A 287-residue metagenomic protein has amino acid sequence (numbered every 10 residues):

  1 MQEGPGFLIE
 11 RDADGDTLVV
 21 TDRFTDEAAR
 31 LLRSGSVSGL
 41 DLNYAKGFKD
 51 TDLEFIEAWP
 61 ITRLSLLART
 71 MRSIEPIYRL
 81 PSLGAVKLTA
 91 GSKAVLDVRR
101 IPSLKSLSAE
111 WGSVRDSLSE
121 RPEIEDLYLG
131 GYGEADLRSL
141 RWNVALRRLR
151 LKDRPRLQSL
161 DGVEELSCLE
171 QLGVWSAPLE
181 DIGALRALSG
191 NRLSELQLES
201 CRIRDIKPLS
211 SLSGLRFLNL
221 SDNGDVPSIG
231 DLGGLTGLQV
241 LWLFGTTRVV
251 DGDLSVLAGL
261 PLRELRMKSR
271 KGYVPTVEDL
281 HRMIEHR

Functional and structural regions predicted by a protein language model:
Q2-A28, S36-S73, Y78, S82-D116 (+4 more regions): Concave beta-strand-loop units of leucine-rich repeat
